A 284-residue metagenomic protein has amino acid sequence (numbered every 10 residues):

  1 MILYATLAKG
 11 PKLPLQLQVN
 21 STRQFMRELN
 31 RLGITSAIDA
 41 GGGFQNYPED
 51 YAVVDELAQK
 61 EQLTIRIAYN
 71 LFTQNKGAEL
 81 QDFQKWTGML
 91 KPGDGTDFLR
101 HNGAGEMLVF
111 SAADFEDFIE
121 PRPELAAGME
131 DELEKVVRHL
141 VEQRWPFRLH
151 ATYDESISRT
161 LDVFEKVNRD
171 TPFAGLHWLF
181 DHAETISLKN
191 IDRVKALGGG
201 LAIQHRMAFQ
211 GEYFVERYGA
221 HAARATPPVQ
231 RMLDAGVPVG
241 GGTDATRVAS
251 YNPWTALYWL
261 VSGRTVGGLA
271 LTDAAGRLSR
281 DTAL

Functional and structural regions predicted by a protein language model:
M1-T87, R100-S156, L176-H177, G219-A220 (+1 more regions): Divalent metal-binding segments
K9, N20, R138-R148, T152-W178 (+3 more regions): His/Asp/Glu-enriched, well-ordered alpha-helical/loop segment that forms or immediately abuts the divalent-metal
Q59-T64, G93-D94, V167-A174: Short helix-capping segments at alpha-helix termini
T96-A112, G198-A208: Non-cysteine beta-strand/loop elements that form the S-adenosyl-L-methionine
